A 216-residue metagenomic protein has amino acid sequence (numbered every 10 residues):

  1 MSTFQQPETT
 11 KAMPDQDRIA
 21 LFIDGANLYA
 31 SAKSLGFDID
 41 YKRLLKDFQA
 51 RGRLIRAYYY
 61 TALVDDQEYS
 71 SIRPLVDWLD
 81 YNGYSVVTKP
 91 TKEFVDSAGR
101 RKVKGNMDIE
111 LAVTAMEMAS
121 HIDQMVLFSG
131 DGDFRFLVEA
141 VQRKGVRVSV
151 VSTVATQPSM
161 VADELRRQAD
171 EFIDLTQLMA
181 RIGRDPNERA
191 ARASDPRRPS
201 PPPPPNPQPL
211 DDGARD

Functional and structural regions predicted by a protein language model:
M1-D216: Terminal and domain-boundary accessory regions
